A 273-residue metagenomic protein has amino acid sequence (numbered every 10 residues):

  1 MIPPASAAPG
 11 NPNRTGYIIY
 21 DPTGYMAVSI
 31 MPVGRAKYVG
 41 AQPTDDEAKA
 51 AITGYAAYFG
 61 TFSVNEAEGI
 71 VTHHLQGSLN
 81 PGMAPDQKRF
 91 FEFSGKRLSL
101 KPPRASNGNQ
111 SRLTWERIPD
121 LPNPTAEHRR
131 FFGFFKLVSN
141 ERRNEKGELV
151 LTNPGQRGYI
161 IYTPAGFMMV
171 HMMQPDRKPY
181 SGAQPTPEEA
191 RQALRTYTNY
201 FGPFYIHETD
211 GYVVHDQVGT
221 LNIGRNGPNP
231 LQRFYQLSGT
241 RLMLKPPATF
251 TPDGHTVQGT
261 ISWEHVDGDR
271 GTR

Functional and structural regions predicted by a protein language model:
M1-A57, T61-R273: Lipid interaction determinants
